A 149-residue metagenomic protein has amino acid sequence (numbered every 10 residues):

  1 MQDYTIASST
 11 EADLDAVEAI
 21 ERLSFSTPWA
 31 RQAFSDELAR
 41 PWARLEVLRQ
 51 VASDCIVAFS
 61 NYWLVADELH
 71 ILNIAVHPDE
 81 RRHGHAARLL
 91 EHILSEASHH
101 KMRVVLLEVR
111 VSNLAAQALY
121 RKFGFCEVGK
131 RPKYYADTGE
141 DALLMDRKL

Functional and structural regions predicted by a protein language model:
Y4, S8-D79, H83, L90-H92 (+4 more regions): Acetyl-CoA-dependent GNAT
P28, L89, Q117, D137-T138: Enrichment for repetitive, rod-forming helical segments
Q32, E108, R121, C126-A142: Conserved catalytic-core motifs of GNAT/GCN5-like acyltransferases
A52-D54, I93, V105-L107, A118 (+1 more regions): A general structural signal for short secondary-structure boundary/capping elements
H77-E91, S98-H100, V104, R110-A118 (+2 more regions): Conserved glycine-rich acetyl-CoA-binding loop
R103, R110-L114, K133-L149: C-terminal "cap" of GNAT-fold acetyltransferases
